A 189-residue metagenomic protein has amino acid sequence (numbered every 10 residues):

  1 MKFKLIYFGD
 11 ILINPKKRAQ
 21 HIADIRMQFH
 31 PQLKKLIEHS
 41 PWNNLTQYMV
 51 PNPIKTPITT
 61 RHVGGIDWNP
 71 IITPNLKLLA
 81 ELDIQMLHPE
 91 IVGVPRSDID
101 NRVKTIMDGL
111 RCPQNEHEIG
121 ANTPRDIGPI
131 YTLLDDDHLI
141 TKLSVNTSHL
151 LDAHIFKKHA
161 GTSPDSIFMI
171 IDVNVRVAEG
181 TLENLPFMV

Functional and structural regions predicted by a protein language model:
M1-V189: Acidic, proline/glycine-enriched N-terminal capping motif
